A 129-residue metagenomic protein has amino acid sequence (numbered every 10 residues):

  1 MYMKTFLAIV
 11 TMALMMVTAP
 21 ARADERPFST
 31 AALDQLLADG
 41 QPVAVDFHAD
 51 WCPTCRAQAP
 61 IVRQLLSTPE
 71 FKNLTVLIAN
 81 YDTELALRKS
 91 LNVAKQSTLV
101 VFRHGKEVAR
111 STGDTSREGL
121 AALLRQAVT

Functional and structural regions predicted by a protein language model:
A8-V17: Bacterial N-terminal signal peptides
A19-A23: Sec/Tat signal peptide C-region and signal peptidase I cleavage site
E25-Q41: A short beta-strand-turn-helix
A38-D50: Short active-site neighborhood of thiol/selenol oxidoreductases, capturing the structured segment around
R56-E70: Typically the conserved alpha-helix immediately C-terminal to a functionally engaged Cys/Sec in thioredoxin-like
L66, F71-L85: Thiol-based oxidoreductase modules, predominantly thioredoxin-like and allied folds used for disulfide exchange
L91-V100: Structural micro-motif
V101-T129: Non-catalytic, surface beta->alpha helical segment in thiol-disulfide oxidoreductase systems
